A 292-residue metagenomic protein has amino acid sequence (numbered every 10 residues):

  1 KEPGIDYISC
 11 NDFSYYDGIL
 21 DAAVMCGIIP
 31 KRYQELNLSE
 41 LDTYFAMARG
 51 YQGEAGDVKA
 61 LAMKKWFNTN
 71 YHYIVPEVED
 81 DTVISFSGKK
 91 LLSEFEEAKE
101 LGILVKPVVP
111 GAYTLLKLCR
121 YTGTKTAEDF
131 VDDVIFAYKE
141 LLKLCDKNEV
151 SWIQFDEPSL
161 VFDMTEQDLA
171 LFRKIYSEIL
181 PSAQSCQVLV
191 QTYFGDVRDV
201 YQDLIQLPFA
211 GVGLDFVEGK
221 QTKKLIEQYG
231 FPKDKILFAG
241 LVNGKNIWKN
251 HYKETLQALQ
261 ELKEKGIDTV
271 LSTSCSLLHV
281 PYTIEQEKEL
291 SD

Functional and structural regions predicted by a protein language model:
K1-D292: Domain-level signal for soluble alpha/beta catalytic cores
